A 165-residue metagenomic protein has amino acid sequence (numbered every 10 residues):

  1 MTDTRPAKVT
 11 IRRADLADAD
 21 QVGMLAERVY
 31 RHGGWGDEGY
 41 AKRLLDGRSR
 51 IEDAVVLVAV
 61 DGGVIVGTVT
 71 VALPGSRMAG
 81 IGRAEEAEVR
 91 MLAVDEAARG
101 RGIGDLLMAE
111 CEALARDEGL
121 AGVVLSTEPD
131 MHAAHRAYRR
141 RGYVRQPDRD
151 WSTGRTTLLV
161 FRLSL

Functional and structural regions predicted by a protein language model:
M1-K8: Actinobacteria-biased recognition of intrinsically disordered, low-complexity terminal regions
R5, R13-D95, M108-E110, L114 (+2 more regions): Acetyl-CoA-dependent GNAT
V9, G67, L159: Change "...and in nucleic-acid phosphodiester-cleaving endonucleases..." to "...and in nucleic-acid processing enzymes
V9-I11, R145: Generic structural motif
L25-R28, V56-L57, E85-A87, A121-R141 (+1 more regions): C-terminal "cap" of GNAT-fold acetyltransferases
G63, G67, G102-G104, G142: Conserved phosphate-binding and hydrolysis motifs of nucleotide-dependent enzymes
M91, D95-A109, R116-E118, P129-R136 (+1 more regions): Conserved glycine-rich acetyl-CoA-binding loop
